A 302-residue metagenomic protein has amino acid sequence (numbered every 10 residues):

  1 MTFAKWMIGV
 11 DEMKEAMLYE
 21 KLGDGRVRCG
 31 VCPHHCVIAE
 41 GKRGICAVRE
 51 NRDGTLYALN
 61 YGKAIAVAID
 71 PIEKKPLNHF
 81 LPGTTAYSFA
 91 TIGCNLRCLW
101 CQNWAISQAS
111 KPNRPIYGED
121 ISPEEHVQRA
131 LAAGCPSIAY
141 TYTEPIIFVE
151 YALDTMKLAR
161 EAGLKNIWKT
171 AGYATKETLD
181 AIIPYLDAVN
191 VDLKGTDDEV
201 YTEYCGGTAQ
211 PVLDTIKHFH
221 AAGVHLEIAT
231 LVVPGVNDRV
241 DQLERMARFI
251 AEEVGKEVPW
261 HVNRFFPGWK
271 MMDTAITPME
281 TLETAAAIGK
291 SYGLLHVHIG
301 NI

Functional and structural regions predicted by a protein language model:
T2-C29, P33-T91, W104-Q108: N-terminal [4Fe-4S]-dependent radical SAM core
T2-E40, G235-I302: Auxiliary Fe-S-binding modules of radical SAM enzymes
G30, I92, L96-L99, K157 (+2 more regions): Core alpha-helical elements of the protein kinase catalytic domain, predominantly the helix directly N-terminal
K42, C94, D197: A generic "binding-loop/recognition-motif" signal
G54-L153: Extended interfacial segments that mediate partner engagement and assembly in macromolecular machines
D120-T277: Conserved AdoMet/S-adenosylmethionine-binding subsite of the radical SAM
